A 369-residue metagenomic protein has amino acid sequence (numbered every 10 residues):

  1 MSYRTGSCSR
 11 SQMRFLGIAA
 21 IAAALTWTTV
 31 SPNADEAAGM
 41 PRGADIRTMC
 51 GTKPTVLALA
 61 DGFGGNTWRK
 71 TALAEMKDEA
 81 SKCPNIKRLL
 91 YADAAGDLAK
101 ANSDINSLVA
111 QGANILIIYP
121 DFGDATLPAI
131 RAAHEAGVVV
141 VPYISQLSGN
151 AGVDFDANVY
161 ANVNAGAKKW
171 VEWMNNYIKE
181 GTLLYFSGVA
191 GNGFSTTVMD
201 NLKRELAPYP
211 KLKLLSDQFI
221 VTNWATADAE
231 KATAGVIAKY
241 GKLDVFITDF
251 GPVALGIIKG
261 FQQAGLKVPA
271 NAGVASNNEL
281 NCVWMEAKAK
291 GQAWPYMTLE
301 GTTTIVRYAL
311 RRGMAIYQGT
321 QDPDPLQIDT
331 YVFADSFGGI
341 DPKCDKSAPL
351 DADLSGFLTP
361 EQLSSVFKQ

Functional and structural regions predicted by a protein language model:
D35-T55, F194, E205, G301 (+1 more regions): Hinge/cleft segment of the Venus flytrap/periplasmic-binding protein
E36-E75, E79, C83, L90-S103 (+3 more regions): Extracytoplasmic "Venus flytrap"
P41-A44, A101, A157-L183, T197 (+3 more regions): Hydrophobic alpha-helical segments within soluble ligand-binding/sensing domains
L57-G65, L73-D78, A165-L212, S216-F219 (+1 more regions): An alpha-beta-alpha
L59, L108, G112-D121, V139-Y143 (+4 more regions): Periplasmic-binding protein-like
K82-A94, L184-Y185, L206-T226, V268: Short beta-strand elements in bilobed, periplasmic/extracellular small-molecule ligand-binding domains
I118-E135, L202, T222-V283: Hydrophobic alpha-helical
P128-A165, L280-V283: Flexible loop/hinge segments that line or gate small-molecule binding clefts
